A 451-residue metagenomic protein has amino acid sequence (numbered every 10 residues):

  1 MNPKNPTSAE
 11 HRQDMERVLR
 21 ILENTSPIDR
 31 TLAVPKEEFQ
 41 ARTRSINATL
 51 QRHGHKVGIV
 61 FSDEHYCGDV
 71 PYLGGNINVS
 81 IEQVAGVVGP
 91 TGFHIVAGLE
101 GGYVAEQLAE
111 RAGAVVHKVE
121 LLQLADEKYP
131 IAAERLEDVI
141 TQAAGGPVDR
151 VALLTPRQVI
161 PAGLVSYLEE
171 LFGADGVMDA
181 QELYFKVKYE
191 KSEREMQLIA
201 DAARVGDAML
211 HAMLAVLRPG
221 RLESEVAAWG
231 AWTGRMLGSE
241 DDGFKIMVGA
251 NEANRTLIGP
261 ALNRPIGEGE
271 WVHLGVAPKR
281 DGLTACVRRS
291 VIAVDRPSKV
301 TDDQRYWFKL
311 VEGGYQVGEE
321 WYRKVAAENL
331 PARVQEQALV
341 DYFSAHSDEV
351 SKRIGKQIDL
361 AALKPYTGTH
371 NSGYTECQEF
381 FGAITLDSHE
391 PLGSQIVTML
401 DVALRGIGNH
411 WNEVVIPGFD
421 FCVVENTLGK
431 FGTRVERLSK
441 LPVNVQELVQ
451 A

Functional and structural regions predicted by a protein language model:
M1-A451: Active-site neighborhoods and metal-handling regions in enzymes and metal-associated proteins
